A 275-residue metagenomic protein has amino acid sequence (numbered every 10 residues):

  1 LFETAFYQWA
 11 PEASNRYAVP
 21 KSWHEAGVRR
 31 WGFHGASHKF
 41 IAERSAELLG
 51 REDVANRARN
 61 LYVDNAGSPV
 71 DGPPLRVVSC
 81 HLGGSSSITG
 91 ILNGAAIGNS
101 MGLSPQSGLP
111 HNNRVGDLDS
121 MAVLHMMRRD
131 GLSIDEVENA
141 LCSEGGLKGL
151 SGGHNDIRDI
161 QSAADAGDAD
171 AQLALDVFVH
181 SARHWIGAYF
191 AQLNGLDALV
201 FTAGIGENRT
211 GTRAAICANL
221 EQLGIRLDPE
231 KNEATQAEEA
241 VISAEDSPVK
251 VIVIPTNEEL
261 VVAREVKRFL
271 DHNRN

Functional and structural regions predicted by a protein language model:
L1-F2, V78-S85, T202, I254-P255: Short beta-strand segments
F6-R129: Glycine-rich phosphate-binding loop of actin/hexokinase-like ATP-binding domains
F40-E47, A122-M126, E136, A140 (+4 more regions): Alpha-helical scaffold segments in soluble metabolic enzymes
P74-C80, D135-E144, A198-V200: Beta-strand segments within the central parallel beta-sheet cores of soluble alpha/beta enzyme folds
G90-S133, N139, A203-A234, H272-N273: Catalytic phosphate/nucleotide-handling subdomain of diverse soluble enzymes
R129-A174: A mobile "lid/hinge" subdomain adjacent to the ATP/sugar-phosphate binding pocket shared across diverse ATP-dependent
Q172, D176-D197, G206-N275: Internal helix-turn-beta structural module
